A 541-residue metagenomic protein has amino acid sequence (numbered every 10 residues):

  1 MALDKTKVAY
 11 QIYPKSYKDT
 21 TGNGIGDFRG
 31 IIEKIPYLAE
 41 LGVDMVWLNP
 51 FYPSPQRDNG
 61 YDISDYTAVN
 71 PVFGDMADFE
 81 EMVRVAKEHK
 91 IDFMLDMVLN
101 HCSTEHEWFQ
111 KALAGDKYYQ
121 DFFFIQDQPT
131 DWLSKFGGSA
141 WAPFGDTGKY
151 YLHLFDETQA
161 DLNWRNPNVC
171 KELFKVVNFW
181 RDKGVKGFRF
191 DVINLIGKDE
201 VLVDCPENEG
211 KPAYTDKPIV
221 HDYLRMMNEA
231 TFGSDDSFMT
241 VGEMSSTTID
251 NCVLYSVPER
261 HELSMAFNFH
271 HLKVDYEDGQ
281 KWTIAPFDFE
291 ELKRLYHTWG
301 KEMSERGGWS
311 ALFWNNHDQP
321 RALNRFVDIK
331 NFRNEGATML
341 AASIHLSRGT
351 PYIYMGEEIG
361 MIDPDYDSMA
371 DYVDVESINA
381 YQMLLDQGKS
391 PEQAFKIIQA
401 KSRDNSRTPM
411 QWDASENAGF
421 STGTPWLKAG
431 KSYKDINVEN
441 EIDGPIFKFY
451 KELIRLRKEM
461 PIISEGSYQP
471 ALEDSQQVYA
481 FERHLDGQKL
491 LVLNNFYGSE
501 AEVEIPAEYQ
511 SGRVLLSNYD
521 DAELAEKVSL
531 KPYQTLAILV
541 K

Functional and structural regions predicted by a protein language model:
A2-K5, D222-L224, T231-S237, L254-S256 (+7 more regions): Loop/helix patches that line or flank the sugar-binding groove of alpha-linked glycan CAZymes
A2-N178, D182, L195-T248, V257-P258 (+1 more regions): Acidic/aromatic-lined carbohydrate-recognition and catalytic surfaces of CAZymes acting on diverse glycans
V46, F188-F190: Hydrophobic residues within beta-strands of alpha/beta enzymes
A160-N166, C170, A213-Y214, A322-E335 (+1 more regions): Active-site rim elements
E500-N518: Beta-strand-rich binding/interaction modules
A525-K541: C-terminal beta-strand-rich structural cap/linker in extracellular carbohydrate-active enzymes
